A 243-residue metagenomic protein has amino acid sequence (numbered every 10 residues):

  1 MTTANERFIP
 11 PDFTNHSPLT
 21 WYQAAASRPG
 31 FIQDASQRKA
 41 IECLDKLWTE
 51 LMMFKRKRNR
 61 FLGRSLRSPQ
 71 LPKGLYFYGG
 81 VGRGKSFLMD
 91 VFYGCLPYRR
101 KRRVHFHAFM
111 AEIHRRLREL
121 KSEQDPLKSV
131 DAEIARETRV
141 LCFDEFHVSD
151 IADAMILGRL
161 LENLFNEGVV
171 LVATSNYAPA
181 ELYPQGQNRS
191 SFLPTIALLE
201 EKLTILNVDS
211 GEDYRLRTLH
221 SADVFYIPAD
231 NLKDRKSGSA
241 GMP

Functional and structural regions predicted by a protein language model:
F31-G63: N-terminal pre-Walker A segment at the start of P-loop NTPase domains
L62-F77, R139: Pre-Walker A (Motif I) flank of P-loop NTPase domains
K85: Conserved lysine of the Walker
G94-D125, S129-E133: AAA+/P-loop NTPase substrate/partner-engagement loops
R118-F165: Conserved nucleotide-sensing/catalytic segment adjacent to the nucleotide-binding pocket in NTP-handling enzymes
V148-D234: Replace "adjacent to P-loop NTPase cores in ATP/GTP-dependent enzymes" with "adjacent to NTP-binding cores
G238-P243: Conserved small/polar residues in nucleotide/adenosyl-binding loops
